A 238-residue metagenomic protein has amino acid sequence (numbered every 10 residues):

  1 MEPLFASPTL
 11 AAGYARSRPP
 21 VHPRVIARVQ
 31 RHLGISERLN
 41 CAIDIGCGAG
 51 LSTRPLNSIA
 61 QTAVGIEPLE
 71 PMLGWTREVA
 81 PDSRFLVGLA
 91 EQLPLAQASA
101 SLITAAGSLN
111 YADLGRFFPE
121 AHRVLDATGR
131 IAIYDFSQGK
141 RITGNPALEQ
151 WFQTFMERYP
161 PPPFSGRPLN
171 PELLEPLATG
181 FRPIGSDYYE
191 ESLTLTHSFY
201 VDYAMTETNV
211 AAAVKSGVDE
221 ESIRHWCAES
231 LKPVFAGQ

Functional and structural regions predicted by a protein language model:
M1-E37: Conserved class I S-adenosyl-L-methionine
L39-N40, A98: Nucleotide donor/acceptor-binding cores
C41-I43, G48-Q92: Class I SAM-dependent methyltransferase SAM/SAH-binding core
E91-L102: A short acidic, Gly/Pro-enriched loop at the edge of an enzyme's catalytic core that lines a small-molecule cofactor
G107-S108: Short catalytic micro-motifs in class I SAM-dependent methyltransferases
A112-E120: A short, conserved alpha-helix within the catalytic core of class I
H122, D126-L193: Conserved catalytic/acceptor-binding region of the Class I
E172-Q238: Conserved Class I S-adenosyl-L-methionine
